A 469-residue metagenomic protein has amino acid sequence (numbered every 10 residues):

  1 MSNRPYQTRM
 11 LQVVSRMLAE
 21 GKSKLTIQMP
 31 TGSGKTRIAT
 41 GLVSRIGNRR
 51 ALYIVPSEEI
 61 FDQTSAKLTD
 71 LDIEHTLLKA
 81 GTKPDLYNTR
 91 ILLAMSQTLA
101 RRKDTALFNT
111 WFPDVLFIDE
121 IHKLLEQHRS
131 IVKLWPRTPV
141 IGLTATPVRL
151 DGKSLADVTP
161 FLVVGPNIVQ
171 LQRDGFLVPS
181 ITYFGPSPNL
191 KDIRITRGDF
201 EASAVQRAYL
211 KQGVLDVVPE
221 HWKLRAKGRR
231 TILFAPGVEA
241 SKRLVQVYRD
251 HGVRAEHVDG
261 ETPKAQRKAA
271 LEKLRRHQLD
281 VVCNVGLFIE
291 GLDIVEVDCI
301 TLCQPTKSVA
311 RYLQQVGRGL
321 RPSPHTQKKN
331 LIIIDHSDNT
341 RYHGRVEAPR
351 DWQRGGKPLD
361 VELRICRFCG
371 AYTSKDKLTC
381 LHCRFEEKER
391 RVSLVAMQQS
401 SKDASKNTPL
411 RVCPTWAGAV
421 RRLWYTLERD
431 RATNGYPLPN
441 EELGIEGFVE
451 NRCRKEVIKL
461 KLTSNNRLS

Functional and structural regions predicted by a protein language model:
M1-Q28: Conserved pre-motif I regulatory segment
E20-V43, F234: Walker A/P-loop
R45-D70, V238: Conserved Walker A/P-loop ATP-binding site and its immediately adjacent core in helicase/helicase-like ATPase domains
L77-Y87, D104, K242-Q246, V253-V285 (+1 more regions): Conserved helicase ATPase core of P-loop NTP-dependent helicases/translocases
Q97, G260-R350, R354-L359: Conserved RecA-like P-loop NTPase helicase motor core
K123-T182: Post-DEXD/H (motif II) to motif III coupling segment of the RecA-like Helicase ATP-binding lobe
L162-A235: Conserved interdomain linker/interface between the two RecA-like ATPase lobes of SF2 helicase motors
V164-V178, H325-K375, E387: A conserved SF2-helicase RecA2
